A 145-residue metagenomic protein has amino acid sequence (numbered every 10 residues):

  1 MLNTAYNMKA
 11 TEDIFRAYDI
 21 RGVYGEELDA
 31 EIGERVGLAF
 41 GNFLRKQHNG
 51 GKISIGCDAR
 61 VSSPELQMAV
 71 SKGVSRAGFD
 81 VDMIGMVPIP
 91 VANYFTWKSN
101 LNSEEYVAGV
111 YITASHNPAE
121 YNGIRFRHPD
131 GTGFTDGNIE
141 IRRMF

Functional and structural regions predicted by a protein language model:
L2, Y6-D13, A17, G22-F145: Gly/Ser-rich phosphate-binding catalytic loop and adjacent alpha/beta segment that cradle a phosphoryl group at enzyme
